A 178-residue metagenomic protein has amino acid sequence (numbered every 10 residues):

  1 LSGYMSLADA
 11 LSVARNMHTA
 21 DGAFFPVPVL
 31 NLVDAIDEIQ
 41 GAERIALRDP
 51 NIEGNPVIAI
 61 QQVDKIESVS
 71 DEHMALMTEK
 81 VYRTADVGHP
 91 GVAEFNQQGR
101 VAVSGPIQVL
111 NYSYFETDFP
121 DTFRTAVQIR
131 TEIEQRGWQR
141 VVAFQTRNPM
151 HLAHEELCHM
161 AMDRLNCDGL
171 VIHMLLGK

Functional and structural regions predicted by a protein language model:
L1-K178: Nucleotidyltransferase catalytic core that binds NTPs
